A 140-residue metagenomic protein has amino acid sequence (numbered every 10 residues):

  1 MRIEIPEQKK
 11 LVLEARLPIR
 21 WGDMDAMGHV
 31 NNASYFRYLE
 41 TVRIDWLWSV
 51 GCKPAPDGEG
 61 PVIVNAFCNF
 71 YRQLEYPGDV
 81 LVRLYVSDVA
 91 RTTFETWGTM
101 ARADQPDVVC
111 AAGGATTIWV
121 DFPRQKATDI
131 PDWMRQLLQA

Functional and structural regions predicted by a protein language model:
M1-A15, F70, L74-Y76, V86-A140: HotDog/MaoC-like acyl-thioester-processing domains
R2-N65, D121-A140: Hot-dog-fold acyl-thioester-processing enzymes
